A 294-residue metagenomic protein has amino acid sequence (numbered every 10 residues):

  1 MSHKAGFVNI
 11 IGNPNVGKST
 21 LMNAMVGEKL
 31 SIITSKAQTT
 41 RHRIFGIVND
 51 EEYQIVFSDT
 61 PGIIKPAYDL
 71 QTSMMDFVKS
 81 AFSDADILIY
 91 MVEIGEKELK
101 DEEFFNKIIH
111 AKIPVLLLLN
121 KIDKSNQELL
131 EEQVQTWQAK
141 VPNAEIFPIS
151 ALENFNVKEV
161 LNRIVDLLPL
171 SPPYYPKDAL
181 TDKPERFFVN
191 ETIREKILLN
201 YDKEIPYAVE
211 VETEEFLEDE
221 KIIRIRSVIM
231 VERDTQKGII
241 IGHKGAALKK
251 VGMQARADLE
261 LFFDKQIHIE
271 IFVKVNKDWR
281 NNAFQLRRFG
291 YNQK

Functional and structural regions predicted by a protein language model:
M1-D76, S80-F82: Conserved G1/Walker A P-loop phosphate-binding module
G17, N156, A247: Conserved glycine(s) of the Walker
S31-I33, K100, P172-P176, L199-V211: Active-site phosphate-binding and catalytic loops of NTP-dependent enzymes
T40, I63-K65, K97-E98, S125-N126 (+1 more regions): Catalytic P-loop NTPase motifs of RecA-like helicase/translocase cores
E52, D76-A144, L217-D219: Conserved C-terminal guanine-recognition region of P-loop GTPase G domains, centered on the G4
D59, N120, S150: Active-site glycine-centered loops adjacent to acidic/histidine catalytic or metal-binding residues that shape
P114, D123-T181: Canonical P-loop GTPase G-domain recognition
E185-K294: P-loop NTP-binding site
